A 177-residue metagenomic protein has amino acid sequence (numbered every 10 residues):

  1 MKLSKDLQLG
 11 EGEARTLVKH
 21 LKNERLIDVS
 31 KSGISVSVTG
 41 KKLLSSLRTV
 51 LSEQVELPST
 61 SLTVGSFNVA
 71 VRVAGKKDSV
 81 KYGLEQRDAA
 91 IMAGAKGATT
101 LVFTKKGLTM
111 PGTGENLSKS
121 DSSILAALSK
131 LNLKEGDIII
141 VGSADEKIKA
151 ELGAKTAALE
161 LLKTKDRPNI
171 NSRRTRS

Functional and structural regions predicted by a protein language model:
K2-L7: A short acidic, leucine-rich amphipathic alpha-helix
Q8-K22: Short amphipathic alpha-helical interaction segments
A14, G40, L47-L51: Extended, charged alpha/beta regions that create polyanion-binding interfaces
K22-S32: A short, conserved structural fragment
S32-S45: Basic, amphipathic "hinge/linker" alpha-helix immediately C-terminal to the N-terminal HTH DNA-binding motif
L51-G65: Long, charged amphipathic helices and adjacent flexible linkers at domain junctions
L62-T164: Mid-protein regulatory/catalytic core that forms ligand/cofactor-binding pockets and protein-protein interaction
N169-S177: Long, compositionally biased intrinsically disordered regions
